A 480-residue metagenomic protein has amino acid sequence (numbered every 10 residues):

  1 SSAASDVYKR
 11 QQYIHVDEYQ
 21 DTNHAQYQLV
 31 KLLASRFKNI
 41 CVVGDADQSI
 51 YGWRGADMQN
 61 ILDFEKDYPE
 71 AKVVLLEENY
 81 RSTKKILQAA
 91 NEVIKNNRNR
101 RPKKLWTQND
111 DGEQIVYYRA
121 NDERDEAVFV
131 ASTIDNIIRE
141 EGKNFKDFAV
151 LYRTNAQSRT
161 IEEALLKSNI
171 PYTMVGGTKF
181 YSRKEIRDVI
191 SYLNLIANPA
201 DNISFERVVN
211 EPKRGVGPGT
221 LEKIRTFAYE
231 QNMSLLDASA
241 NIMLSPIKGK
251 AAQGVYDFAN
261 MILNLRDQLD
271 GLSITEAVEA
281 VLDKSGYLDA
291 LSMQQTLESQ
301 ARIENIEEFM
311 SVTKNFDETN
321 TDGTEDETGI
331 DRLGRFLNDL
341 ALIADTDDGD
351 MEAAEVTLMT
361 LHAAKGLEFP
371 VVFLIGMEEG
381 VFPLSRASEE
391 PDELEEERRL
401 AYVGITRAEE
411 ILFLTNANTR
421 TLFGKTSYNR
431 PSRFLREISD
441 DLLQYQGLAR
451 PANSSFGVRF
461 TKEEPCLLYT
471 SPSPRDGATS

Functional and structural regions predicted by a protein language model:
S1, S5-D63, E78-S82, V281: Conserved helicase NTPase motor core
S2-Y8, Y469-D476: Short, small-residue-biased leader/transition segments that mark boundaries at the very start of proteins
I14-H15, T22, Q26-L29, L33 (+4 more regions): Structural preference for long, well-ordered alpha-helical segments in enzyme cores
R36-K38, A46-D47, Y68-K72, G112-I115 (+3 more regions): Short glycine-/polar-rich loops that comprise or flank the Walker A/P-loop and associated switch/sensor motifs
Q48-Y51, G176-L195: Short alpha-helix plus adjacent loop in nuclease-associated cores
P69-K72, E77-P171, N194-P199, L269-G271: Helicase P-loop NTPase motor core
N144, S158-I170, R183, I190-Q444: Conserved helicase C-terminal RecA-like lobe
Q446-S471, S480: Acidic, low-complexity intrinsically disordered tails
